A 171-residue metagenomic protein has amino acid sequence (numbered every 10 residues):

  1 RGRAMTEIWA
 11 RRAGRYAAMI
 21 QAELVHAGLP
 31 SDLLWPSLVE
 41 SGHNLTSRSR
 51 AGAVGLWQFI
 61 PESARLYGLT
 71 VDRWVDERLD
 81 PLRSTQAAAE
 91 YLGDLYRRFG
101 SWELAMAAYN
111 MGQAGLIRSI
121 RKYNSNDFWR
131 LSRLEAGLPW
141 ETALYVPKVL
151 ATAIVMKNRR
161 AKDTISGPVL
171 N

Functional and structural regions predicted by a protein language model:
R1-A22, H26-A27, L66, V71-R98 (+1 more regions): Extracytoplasmic and endomembrane cell-envelope/extracellular-matrix remodeling and assembly machinery
P30-S31, P61, P81: Proline-centered helix-kink/hinge sites
P30-S37, V54, W102-A107: Alpha-helical scaffolds flanking conserved acidic
P36, R48, V75-D76: Proline- and acidic/polar-enriched loop/turn elements at helix boundaries
S47-G68: Short, surface-exposed glycine/acidic/tryptophan-bearing loops
